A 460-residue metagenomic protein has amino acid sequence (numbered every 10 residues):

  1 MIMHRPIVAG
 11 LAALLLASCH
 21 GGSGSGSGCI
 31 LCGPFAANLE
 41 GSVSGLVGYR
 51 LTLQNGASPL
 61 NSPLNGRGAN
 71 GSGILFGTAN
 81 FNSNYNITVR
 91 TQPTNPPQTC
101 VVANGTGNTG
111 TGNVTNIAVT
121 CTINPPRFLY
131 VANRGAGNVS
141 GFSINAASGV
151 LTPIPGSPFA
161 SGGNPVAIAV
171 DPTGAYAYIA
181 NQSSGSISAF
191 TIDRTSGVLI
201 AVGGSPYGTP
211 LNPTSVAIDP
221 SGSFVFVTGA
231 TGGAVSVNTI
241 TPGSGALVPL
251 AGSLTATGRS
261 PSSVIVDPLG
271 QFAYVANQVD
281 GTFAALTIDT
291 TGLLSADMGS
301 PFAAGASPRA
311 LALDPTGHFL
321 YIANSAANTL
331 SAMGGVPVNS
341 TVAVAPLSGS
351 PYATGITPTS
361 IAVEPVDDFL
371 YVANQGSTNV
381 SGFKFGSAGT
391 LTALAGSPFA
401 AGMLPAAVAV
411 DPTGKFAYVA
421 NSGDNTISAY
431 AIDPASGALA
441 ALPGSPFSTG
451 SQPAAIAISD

Functional and structural regions predicted by a protein language model:
A9-S42, T122-R127: Bacterial Sec-dependent N-terminal signal peptides
S72-N108: Surface-exposed interfaces of beta-sheet-rich extracellular modules
T122-P158, I168-V170, A177, P443-S445 (+1 more regions): An edge-strand/N-cap motif at the start of beta-rich repeat modules
N124-P125, V170-G174, I218-G222, V266-G270 (+4 more regions): Residue-level detector of Asp-centered blade-edge/turn motifs that repeat once per structural unit in beta-propeller
R134, Q182, I192, A230 (+6 more regions): Short loop/turn segments immediately following the C-termini of beta-strands
G141-V150, F190-V198, N238-A246, L286-L293 (+3 more regions): Short loop/turn segments immediately following beta-strands, especially the blade-tip and inter-blade linker loops
